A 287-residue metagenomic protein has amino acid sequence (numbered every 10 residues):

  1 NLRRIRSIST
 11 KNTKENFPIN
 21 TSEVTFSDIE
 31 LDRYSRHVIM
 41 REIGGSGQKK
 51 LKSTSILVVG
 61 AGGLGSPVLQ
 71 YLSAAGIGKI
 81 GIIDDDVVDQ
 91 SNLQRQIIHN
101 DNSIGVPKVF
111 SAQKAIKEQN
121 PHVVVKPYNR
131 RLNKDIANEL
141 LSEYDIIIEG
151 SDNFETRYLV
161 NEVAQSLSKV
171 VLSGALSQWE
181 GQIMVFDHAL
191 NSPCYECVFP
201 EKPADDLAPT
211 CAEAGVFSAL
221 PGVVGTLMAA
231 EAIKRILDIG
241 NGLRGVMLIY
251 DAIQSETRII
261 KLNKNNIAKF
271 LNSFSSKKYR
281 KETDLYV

Functional and structural regions predicted by a protein language model:
N1-V287: Adenine nucleotide-associated cytosolic modules
